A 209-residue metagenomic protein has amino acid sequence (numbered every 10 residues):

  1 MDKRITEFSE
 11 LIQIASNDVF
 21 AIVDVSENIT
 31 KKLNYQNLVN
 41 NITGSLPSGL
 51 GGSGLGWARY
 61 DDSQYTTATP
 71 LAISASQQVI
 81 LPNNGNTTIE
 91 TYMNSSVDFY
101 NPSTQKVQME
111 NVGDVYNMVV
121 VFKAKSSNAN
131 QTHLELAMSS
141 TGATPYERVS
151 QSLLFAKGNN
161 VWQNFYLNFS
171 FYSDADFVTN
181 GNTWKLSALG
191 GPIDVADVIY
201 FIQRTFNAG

Functional and structural regions predicted by a protein language model:
M1-S53: Extracellular repetitive beta-rich solenoid segments
G51-G209: Extracellular jelly-roll beta-sandwich "head" domains, especially the C-terminal globular C1q domain
